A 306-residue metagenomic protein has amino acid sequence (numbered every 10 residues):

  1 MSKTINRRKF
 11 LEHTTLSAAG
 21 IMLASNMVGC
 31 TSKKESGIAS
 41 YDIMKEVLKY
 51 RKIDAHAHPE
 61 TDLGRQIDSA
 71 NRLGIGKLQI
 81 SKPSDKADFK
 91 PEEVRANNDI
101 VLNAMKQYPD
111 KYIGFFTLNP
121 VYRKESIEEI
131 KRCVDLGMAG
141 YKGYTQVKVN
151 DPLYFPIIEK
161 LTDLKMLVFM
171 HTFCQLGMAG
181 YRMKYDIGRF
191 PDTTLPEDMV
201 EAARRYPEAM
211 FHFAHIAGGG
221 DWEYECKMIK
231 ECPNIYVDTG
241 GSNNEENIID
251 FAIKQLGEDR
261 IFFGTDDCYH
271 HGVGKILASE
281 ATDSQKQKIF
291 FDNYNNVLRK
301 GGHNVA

Functional and structural regions predicted by a protein language model:
S2-R51, A55, G64-S69, L73-K77 (+3 more regions): Mid-to-C-terminal alpha-helical segments outside catalytic/metal-binding sites
I43, M138-G140, Y154-F262: Catalytic pocket-lining loop regions of alpha/beta-barrel enzymes, especially the amidohydrolase/enolase/GH5 lineages
R51, H56-E60, H171, H215: Histidine-centered divalent metal-coordination motifs
K52-H58, Q66-F89, Y112-T117, A139-K142: Divalent metal-dependent hydrolysis catalytic cores, especially in the metallo-beta-lactamase
H56, A70, V101, C133 (+3 more regions): Conserved, mostly hydrophobic/aromatic
E60-D62, D85-D88, P120-K124, K148-V149 (+4 more regions): Active-site environment of divalent metal-dependent phosphoester hydrolases
S84-D85, E92-A179: Active-site gating/metal-coordination segments in enzymes
D85-L118, Q175-L176, G180-A202, F251-A252 (+1 more regions): Ligand-binding grooves and catalytic loops that recognize ribose/phosphate and carbohydrate rings, and esterified lipid
